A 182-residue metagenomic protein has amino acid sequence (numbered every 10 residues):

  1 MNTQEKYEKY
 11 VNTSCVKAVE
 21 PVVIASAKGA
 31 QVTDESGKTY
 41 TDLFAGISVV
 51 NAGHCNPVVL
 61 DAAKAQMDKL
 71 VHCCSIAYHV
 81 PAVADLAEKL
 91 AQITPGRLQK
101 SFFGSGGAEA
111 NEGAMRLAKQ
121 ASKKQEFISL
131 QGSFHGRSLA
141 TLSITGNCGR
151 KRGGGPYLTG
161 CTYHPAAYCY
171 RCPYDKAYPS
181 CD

Functional and structural regions predicted by a protein language model:
M1-K28, V83: Active-site-adjacent loop/helix segments that line or gate small-molecule/cofactor pockets in enzymes
P21-D42: Active-site and channel-lining beta-strand-loop segments that bind or position nucleotide-derived/phosphorylated
G29, V83, R171-D175: Short, solvent-exposed polar/charged micro-motifs at secondary-structure junctions
T33-D34, A52-G53, T141-T145: Short beta-strand-to-turn element immediately C-terminal to the catalytic PLP-Schiff-base lysine in fold type I
T39-I128: Glycine-rich loop-to-alpha-helix module at the N-terminal edge of alpha/beta enzyme cores
E88-D182: PLP-dependent aspartate aminotransferase-fold enzymes
